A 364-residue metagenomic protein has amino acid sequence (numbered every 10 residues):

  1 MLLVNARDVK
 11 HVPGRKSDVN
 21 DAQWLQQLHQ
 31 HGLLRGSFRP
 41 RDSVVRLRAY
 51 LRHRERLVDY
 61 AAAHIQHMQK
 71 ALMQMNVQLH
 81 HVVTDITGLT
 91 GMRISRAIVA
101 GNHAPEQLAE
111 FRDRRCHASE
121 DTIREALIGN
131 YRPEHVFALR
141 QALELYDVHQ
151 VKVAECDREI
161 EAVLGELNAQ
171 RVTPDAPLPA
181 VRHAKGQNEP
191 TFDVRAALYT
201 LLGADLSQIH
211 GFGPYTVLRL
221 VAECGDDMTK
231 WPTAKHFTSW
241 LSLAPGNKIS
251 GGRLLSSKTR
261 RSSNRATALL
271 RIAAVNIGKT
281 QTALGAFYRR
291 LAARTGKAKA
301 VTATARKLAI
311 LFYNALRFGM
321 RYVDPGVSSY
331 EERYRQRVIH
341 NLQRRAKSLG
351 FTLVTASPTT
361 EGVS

Functional and structural regions predicted by a protein language model:
M1-S364: A detector of single, family-specific signature residues that are central to catalytic or substrate-handling motifs
